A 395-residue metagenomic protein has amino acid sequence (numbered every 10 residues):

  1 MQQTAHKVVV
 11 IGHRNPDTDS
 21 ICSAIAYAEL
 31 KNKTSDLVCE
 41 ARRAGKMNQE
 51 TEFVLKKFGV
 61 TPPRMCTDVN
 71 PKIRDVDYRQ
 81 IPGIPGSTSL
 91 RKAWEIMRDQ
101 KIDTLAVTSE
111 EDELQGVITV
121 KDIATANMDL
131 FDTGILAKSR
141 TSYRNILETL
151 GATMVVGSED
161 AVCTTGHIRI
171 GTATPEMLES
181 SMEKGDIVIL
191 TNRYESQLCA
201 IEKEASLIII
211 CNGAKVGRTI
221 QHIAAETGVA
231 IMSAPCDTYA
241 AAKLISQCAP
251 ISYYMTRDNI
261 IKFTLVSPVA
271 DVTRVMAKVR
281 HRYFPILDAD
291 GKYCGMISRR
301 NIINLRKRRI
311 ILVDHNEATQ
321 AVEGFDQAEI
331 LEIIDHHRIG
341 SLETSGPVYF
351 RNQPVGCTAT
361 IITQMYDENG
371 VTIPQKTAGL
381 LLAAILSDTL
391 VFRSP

Functional and structural regions predicted by a protein language model:
M1, T51, Y143-I146, A241-I245: Generic structural signal of hydrophobic/aromatic residues within well-ordered alpha-helices of folded domains
M1-Q115, K121-N127, Q247-P395: Replace "Mg2+/Mn2+-dependent" with "divalent metal-dependent
E50, N70-P71, I170-Y254: Feature captures the catalytic cores and cofactor-binding loops of soluble hydro-lyases/lyases that act on carboxylate
F58, E159-T164, E179-V188, P235-A240 (+2 more regions): Short acidic/polar alpha-helix capping motifs at helix-coil junctions
M65-D75, K138-R144, D237-A241: Short linear loop/turn motifs
S89, S142, G171-T174, D237 (+1 more regions): Alpha-helix capping and helix-coil boundary motifs
E113-I187, D258-K262, A277-V279: Non-catalytic interface/targeting segments
T119, A126-A137, Y194, G228-Y239 (+1 more regions): Beta-strand/loop-dominated core regions that host nucleotide or nucleotide-derived cofactor-binding catalytic loops
